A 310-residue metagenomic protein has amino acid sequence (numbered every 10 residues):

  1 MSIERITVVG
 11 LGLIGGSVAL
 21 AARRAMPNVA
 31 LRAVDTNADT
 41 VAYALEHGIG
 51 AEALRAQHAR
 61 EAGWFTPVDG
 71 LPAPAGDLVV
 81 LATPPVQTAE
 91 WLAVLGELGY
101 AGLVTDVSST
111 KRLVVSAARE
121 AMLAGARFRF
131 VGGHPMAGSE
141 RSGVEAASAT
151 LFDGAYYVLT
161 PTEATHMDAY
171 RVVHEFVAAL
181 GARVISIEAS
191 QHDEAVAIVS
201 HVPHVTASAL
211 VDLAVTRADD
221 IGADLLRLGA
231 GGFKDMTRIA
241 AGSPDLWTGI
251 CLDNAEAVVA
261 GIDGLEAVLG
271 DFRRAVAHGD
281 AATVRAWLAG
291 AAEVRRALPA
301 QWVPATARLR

Functional and structural regions predicted by a protein language model:
M1-Q57, G63-P67, P72-A73, L78: NAD(P)+-binding Rossmann beta1-loop-alpha1 motif at the extreme N-terminus of oxidoreductases
D39-T40, Q87, K111-V114: Conserved short alpha-helix immediately C-terminal to the canonical SAM/SAH-binding motif I of Rossmann-like
R60-L103: Rossmann-like NAD(P)-binding element
T83-P85, S108-S109, P135, L210: Short glycine-/small-residue-rich Rossmann-like dinucleotide-binding loops
W91-E145: Rossmann-like NAD(P)(H) cofactor-binding subdomain of soluble oxidoreductases
L151-R238: Internal alpha-helical scaffold of NAD(P)-dependent oxidoreductase catalytic cores
G222-A291: Interdomain hinge/lid region at the active-site interface of Rossmann-like NAD(P)-dependent oxidoreductases
